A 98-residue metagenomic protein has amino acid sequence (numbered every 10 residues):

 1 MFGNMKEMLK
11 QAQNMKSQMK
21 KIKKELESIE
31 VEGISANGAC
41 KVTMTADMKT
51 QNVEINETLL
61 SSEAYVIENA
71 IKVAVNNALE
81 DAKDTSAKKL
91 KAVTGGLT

Functional and structural regions predicted by a protein language model:
M1, Q18, D47, Q51-N52 (+2 more regions): Short, functionally important structural connectors and interaction interfaces within domains
M1-S28, E32, D81-T98: Long amphipathic alpha-helical segments used for membrane anchoring, targeting, substrate engagement, or oligomerization
A12, M48, I71: Residue-level signature of catalytic and energy-coupling elements of molecular machines, predominantly ATP/GTP-dependent
E32-V53, L59: N-terminal intrinsically disordered, cationic/polar leader segments that include organellar targeting peptides
L60-N69: A short, polar/charged loop-to-alpha-helix boundary motif
A70, A74-T85: Stable alpha-helical structural segments in soluble proteins, enriched in small hydrophobic residues
